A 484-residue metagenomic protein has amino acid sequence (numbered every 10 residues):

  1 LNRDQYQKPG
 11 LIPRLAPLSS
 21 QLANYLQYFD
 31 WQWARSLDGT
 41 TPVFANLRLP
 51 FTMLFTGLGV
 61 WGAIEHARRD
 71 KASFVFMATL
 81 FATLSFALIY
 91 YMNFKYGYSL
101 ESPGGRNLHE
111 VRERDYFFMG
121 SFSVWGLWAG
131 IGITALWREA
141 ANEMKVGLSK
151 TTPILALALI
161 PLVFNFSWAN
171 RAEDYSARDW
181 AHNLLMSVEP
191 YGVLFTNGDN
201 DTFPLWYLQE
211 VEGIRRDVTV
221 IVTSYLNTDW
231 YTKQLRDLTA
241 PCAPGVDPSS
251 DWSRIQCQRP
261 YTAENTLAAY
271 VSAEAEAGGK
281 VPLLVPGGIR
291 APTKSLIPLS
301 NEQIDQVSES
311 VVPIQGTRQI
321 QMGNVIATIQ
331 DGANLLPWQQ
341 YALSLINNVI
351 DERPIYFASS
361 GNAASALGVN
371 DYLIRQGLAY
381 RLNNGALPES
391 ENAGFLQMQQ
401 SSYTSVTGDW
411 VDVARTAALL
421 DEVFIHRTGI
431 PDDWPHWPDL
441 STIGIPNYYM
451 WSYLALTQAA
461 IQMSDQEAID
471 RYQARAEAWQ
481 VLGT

Functional and structural regions predicted by a protein language model:
L1-Y191, F203-T484: ER/secretory pathway lumenal C-terminal domains and tails of membrane proteins involved in glycoprotein biogenesis
